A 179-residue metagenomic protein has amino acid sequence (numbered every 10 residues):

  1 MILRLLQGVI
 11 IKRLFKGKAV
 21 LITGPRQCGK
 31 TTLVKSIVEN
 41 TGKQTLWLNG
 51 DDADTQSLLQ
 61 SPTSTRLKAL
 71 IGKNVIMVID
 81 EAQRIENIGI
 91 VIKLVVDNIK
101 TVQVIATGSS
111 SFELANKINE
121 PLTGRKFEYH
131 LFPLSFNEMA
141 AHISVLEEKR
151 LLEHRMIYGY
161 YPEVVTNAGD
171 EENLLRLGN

Functional and structural regions predicted by a protein language model:
M1-L14: Pre-Walker A adenine-sensing motif
I22: Hydrophobic anchor at the beta1->P-loop junction of P-loop NTPases
K30: Conserved lysine of the Walker
L33, I37: Hydrophobic positions on the alpha1 helix immediately C-terminal to the Walker A/P-loop
L46-I76: Short glycine-rich substrate-engagement loop in P-loop NTPases that contacts/grips substrate
G89-F112, N119-P121: Conserved catalytic/switch belt of AAA+ P-loop NTPases
F112-F127, I143: Short regulatory helix/loop adjacent to the ATP-binding pocket of P-loop NTPases
F132-N179: Interdomain hinge/linker elements that couple catalytic modules in large macromolecular machines
